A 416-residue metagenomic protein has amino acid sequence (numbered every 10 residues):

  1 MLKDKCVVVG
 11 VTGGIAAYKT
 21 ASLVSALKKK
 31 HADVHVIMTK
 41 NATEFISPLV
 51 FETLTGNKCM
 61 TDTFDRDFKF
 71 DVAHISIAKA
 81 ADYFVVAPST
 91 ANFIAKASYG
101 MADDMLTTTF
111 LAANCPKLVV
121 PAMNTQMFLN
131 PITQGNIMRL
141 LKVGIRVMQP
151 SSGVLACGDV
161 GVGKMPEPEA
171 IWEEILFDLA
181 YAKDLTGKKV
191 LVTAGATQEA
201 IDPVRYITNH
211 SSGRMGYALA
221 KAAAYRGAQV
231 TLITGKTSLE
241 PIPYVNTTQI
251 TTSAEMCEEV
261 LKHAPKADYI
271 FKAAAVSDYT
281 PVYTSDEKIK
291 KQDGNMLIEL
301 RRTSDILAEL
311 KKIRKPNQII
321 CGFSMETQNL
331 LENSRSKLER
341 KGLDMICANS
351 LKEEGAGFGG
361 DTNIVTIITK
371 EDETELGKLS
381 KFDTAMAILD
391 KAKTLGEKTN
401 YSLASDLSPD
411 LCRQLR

Functional and structural regions predicted by a protein language model:
M1-L118, N124-G213, Y217-L407, L411-R416: A cross-family phosphate/adenosyl-ligand binding-site feature
